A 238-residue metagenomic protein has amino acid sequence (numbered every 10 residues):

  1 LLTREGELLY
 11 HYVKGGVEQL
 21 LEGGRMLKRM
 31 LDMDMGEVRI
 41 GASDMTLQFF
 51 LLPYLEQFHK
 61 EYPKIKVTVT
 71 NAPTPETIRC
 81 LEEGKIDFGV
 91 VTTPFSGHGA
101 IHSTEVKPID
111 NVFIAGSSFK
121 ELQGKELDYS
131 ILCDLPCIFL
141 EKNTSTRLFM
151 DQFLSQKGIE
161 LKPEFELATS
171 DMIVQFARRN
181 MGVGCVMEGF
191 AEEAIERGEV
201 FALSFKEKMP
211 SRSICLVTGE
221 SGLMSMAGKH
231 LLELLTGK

Functional and structural regions predicted by a protein language model:
L1-R29, M35, M226: Alpha-helical "hinge/linker" immediately C-terminal to small N-terminal DNA-binding modules
T3-G6, I40, C80-E82, L132 (+2 more regions): Hydrophobic residues within well-ordered alpha-helices
M35-H98, L167: Central regulatory/effector-binding core of bacterial HTH transcription factors
F50, F201-K238: A late-sequence structural motif
P73-I78, E82-I86, T92, S145-A202: Hydrophobic hinge/microswitch elements
A100-C137, M226: Flexible hinge/capping segments at coil-to-helix
H102-V112, R197-S211: Short beta-strand->loop
E121-Q123, L135-K157, M224-G228, L232: Secondary-structure junction motif
